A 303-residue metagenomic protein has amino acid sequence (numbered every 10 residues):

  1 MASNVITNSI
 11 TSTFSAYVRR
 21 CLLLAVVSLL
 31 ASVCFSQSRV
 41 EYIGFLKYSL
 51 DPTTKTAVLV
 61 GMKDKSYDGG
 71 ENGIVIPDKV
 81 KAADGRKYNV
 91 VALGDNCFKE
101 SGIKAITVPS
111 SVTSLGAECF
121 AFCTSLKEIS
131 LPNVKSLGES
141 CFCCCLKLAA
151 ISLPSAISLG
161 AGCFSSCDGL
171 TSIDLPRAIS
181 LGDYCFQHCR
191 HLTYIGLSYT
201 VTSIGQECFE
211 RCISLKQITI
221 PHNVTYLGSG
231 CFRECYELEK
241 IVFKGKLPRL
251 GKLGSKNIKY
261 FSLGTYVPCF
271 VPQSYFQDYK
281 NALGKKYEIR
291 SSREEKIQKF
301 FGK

Functional and structural regions predicted by a protein language model:
M1-V18: N-terminal secretory signal peptides that target proteins for export/translocation
R20-S32: Bacterial N-terminal signal peptides
C34-S38: Boundary at the C-terminal end of the N-terminal hydrophobic targeting segment
Y42-K65: GGW-centered surface loops in extracellular recognition modules
P52-T56, D68-A92, S101-S114, C123-S136 (+8 more regions): Structural signature of tandem-repeat unit edges
D95-C97, G116-C119, G138-C141, G160-C163 (+3 more regions): Consensus positions within tandem repeat domains that build extended binding/scaffold surfaces
G254-F261: A structural signal for leucine-rich repeat
